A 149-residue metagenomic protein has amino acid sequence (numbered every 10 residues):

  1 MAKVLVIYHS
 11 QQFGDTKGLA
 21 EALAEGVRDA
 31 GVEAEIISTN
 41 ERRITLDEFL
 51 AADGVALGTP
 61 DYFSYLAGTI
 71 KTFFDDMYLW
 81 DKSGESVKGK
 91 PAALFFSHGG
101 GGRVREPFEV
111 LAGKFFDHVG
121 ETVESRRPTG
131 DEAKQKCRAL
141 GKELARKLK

Functional and structural regions predicted by a protein language model:
A2-V4, G18, A22-A30, E35-T39 (+1 more regions): FMN-binding flavodoxin-like domain, especially the glycine-rich phosphate-binding loop
H9-S10, P60: Aromatic-flanked redox-active Cys/Sec active sites in thiol-based oxidoreductases, especially the WC-centered
F13-T16: Glycine-rich phosphate/diphosphate-binding loop of Rossmann-like nucleotide-binding domains
R43: Helix-loop segments that flank and shape redox-cofactor active sites
